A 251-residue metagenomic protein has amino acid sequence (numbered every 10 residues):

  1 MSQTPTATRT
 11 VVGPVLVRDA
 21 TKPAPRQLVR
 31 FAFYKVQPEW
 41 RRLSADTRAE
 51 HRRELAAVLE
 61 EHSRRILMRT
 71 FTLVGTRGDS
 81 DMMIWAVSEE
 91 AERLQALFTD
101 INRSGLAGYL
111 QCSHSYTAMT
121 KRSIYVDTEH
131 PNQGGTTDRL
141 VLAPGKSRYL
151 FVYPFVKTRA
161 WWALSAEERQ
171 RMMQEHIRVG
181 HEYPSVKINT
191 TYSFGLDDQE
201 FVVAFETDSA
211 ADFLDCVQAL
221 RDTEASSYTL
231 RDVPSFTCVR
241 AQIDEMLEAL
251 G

Functional and structural regions predicted by a protein language model:
S2-S63, E89-L94, S115-E182, F194 (+3 more regions): Short S/T/G/P-rich N-terminal loop/turn motif that feeds into the first structured element of a domain
R18-D19, M68-V74, I101-R103, R139-L140 (+1 more regions): Catalytic micro-motifs at enzyme active sites that drive phosphoryl/nucleotidyl and oxygen chemistry
Q27-V29, S80-M82, R148-L150, Q199-V202: Short, surface-exposed beta-edge/turn micro-motifs
V58-S80, L110-R122, I177-V202, C216 (+1 more regions): Short, glycine- and small/hydrophobic-rich beta-strand elements in well-ordered beta-sheets
R77-A118: Hydrophobic/aromatic-rich structural module bridging two neighboring secondary-structure elements via a short loop
I101-Y109, L220-T229: A common structural junction motif
